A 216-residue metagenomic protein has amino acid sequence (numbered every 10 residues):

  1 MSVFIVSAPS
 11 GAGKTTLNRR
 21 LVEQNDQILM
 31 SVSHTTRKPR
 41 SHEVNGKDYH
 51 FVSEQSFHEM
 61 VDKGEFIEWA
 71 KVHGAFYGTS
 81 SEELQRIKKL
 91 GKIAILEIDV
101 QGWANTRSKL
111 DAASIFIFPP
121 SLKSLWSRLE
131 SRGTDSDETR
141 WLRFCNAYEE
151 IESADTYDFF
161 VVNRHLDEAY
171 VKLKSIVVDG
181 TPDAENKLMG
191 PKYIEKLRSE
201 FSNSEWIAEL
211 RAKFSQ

Functional and structural regions predicted by a protein language model:
M1-F4: Pre-Walker A (Motif I) flank of P-loop NTPase domains
S7-P9: P-loop (Walker A) phosphate-binding loop of NTP-binding proteins
A12: ATP-binding Walker
T15: Walker A/P-loop
V22-S31: Post-Walker A helix-loop "phosphate-sensing" segment adjacent to the P-loop in P-loop NTPases
T35-A94, A104: ATP-dependent small-molecule kinase phosphotransfer cores that center on conserved nucleotide phosphate-binding segments
A94-D99, S108-S131, V162-H165: Conserved phosphate-donor/acceptor-positioning beta-strand/loop module used by diverse small-molecule
T134, E152-Q216: NTP-dependent small-molecule kinase module
